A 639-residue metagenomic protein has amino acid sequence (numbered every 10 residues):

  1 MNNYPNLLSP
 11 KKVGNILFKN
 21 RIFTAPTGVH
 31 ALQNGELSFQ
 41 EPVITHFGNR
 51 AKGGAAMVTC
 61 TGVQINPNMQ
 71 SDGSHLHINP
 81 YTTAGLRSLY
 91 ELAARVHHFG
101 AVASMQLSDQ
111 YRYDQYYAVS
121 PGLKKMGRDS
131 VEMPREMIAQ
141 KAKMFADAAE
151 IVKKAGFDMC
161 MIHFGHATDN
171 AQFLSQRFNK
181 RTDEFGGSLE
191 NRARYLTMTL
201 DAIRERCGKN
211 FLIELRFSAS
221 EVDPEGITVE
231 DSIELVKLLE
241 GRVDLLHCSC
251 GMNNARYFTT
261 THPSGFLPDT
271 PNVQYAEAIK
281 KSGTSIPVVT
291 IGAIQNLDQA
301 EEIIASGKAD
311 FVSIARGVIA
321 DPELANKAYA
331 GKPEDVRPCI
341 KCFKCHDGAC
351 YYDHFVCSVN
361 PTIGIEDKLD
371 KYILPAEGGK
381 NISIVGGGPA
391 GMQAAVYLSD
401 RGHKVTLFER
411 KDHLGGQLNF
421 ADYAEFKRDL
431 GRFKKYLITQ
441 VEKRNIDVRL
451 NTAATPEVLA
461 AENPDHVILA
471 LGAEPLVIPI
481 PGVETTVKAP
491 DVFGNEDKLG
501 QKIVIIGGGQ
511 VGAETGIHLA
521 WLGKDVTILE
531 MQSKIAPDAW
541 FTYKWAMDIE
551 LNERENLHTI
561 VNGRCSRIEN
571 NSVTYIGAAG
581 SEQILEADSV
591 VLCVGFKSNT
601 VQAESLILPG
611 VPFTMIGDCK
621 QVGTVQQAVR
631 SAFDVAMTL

Functional and structural regions predicted by a protein language model:
M1-V385, P389, A394-D400, K404-V405 (+2 more regions): Flavin-dependent oxidoreductase catalytic cores
N2-K11, E41, I363-D367, D447-A453 (+2 more regions): Short gly/ser/thr-rich secondary-structure transition/capping motifs
A25, Q106, H163-G165, A171 (+24 more regions): Generic beta-strand/beta-sheet core signal
L246, I279, I303, A315 (+7 more regions): Hydrophobic, well-ordered secondary-structure elements that form the walls of internal hydrophobic environments
T259-G265, D310, L418-F426, M531-A536 (+1 more regions): Short beta-alpha connecting loops at secondary-structure transitions that line or flank enzyme active sites
D298, A376-L407, L450-N463, A470-I480 (+4 more regions): Rossmann-like dinucleotide/flavin-binding elements
K308, V441-V448, G482-T485, L551-H558 (+1 more regions): A short helix-to-beta-strand connector/capping loop
L407-K443, H518-R564: Rossmann-like dinucleotide-binding cores of NAD(P)H-dependent redox enzymes
